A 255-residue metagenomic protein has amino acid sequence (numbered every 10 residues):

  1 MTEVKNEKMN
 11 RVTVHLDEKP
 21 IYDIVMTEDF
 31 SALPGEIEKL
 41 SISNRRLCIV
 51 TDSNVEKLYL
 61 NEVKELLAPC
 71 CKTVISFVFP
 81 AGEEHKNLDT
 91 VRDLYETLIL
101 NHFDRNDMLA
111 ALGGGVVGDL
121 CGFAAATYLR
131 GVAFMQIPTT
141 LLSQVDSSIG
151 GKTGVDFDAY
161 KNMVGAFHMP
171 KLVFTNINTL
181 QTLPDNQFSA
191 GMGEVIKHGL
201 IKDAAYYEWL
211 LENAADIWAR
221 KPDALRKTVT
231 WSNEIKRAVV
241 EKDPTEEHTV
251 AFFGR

Functional and structural regions predicted by a protein language model:
E3-M108: ATP/NTP phosphate-donor binding region
D17, F123-D216: A glycine/threonine-rich phosphate-anchoring loop and its flanking beta-alpha core in nucleotide/phosphate-binding
S41-N44, A68-V74, E212-K227, K242: Short, glycine- and charge-enriched coil/turn segments that flank and shape catalytic ligand pockets
Y95, G193, L211, N233-R237: Amphipathic, well-packed alpha-helical segments that form the structural scaffold of globular domains
G115: Acidic-aromatic/histidine active-site loop/patch
G118: Catalytic nucleophile loop
I217-R255: Active-site segments that bind and position negatively charged phosphate/pyrophosphate groups
